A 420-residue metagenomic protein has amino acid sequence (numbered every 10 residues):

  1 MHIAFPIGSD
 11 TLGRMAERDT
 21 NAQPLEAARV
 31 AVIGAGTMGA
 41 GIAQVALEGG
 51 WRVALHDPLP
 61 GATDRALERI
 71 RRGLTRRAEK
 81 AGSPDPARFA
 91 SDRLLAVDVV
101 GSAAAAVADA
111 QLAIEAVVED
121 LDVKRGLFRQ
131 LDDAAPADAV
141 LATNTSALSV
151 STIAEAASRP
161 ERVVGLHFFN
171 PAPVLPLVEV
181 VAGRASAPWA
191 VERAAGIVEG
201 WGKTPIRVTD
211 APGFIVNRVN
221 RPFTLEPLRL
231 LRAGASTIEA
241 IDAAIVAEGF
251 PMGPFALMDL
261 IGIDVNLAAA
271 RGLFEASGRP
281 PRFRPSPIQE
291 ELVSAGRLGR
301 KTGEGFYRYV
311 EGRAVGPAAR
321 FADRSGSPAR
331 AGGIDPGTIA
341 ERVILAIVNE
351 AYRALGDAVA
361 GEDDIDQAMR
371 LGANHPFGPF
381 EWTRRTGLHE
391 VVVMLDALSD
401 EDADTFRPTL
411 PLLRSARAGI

Functional and structural regions predicted by a protein language model:
H2-I420: N-terminal glycine-rich phosphate-binding loop for ADP-containing cofactors
